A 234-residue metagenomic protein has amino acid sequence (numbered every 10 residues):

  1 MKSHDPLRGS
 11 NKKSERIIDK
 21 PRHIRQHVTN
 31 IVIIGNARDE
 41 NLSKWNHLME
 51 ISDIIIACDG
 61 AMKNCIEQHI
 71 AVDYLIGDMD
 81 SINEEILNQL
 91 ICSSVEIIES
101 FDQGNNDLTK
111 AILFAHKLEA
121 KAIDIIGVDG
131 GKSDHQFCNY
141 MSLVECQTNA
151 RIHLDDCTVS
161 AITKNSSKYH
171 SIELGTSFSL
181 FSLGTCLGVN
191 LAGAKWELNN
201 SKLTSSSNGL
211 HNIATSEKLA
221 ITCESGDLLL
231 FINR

Functional and structural regions predicted by a protein language model:
K13-Q89: N-terminal beta-strand-loop-alpha-helix module at the start of alpha/beta ligand-binding or catalytic domains
I34-A37, V128-D129, I232-R234: Structural motif
K44-W45, H135-N139, T163-N165, L191-G193: A short secondary-structure junction signal
L48, G60-N149: Acidic/Gly/His-enriched mid-domain segments of enzyme catalytic cores or analogous surface patches that mediate
N139-E145, N149-E173, F178: Class I SAM-dependent methyltransferase SAM-binding "motif I" and its flanking Rossmann-like core
T163-R234: Long, charged alpha-helical interface segments
